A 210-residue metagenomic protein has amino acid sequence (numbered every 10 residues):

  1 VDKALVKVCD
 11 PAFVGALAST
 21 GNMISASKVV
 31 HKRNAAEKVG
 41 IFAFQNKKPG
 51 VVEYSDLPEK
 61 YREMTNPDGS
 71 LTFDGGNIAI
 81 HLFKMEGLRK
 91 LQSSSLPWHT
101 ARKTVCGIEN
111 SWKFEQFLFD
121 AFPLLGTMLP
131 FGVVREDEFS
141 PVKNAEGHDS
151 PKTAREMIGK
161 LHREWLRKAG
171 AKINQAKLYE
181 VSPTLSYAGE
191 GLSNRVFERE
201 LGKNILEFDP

Functional and structural regions predicted by a protein language model:
V1: Short acidic donor-binding/metal-coordinating loop in glycosyltransferase active sites
L5-L178, S182: Catalytic core of tubulin tyrosine ligase-like
R167-P210: Domain-scale signature associated with acetyltransferase and cell-envelope carbohydrate enzymes
